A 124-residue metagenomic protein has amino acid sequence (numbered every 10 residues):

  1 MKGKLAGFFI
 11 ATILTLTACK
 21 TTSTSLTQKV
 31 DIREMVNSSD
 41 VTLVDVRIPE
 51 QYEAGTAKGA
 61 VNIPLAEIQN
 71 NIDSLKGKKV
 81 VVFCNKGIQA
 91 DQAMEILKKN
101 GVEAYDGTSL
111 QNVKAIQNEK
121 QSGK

Functional and structural regions predicted by a protein language model:
K2-G7, C19-R33, V41, P49-K79 (+1 more regions): Rhodanese-like catalytic fold shared by cysteine-dependent sulfurtransferases and DSP/PTP-type phosphatases
G7-I13: Sec-dependent N-terminal signal peptides
N37: Conserved, well-structured core segments
D45: Phosphate-rich cofactor/ligand-interacting catalytic cores and adjacent structured alpha/beta frameworks
F83-C84: Metallo-beta-lactamase
